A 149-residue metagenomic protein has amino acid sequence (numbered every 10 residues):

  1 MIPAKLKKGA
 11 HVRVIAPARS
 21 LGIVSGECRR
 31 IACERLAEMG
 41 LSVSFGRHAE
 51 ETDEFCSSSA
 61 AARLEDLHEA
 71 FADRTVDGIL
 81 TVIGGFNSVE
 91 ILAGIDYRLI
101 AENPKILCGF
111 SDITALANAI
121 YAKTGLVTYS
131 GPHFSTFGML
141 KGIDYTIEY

Functional and structural regions predicted by a protein language model:
M1-T75: ATP/NTP phosphate-donor binding region
C56-Y149: Active-site histidine-anchored catalytic micro-motif
